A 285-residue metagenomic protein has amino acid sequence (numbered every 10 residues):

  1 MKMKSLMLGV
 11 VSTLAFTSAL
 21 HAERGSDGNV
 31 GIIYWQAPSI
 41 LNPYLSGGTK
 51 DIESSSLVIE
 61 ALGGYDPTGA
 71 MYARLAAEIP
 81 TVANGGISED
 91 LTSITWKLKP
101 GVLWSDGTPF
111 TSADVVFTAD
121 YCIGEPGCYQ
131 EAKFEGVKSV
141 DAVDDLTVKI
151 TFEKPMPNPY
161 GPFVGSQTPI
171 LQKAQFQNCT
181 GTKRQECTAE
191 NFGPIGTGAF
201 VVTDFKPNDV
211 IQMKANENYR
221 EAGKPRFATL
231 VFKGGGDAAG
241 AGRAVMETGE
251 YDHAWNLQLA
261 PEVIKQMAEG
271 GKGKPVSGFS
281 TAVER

Functional and structural regions predicted by a protein language model:
G9-T17: Bacterial N-terminal signal peptides
E23, F134, V263-V283: Ligand-binding "clamshell"
R24-G25, A132-C179, D204: Surface-exposed binding/hinge segments that line and control ligand-binding clefts or catalytic entry sites
D27-A37, A77, T92-K97, V115-T118 (+5 more regions): Short, well-ordered beta-strand elements
G31-S88, D120, I195: N-terminal lobe/hinge region of extracytoplasmic solute-binding protein
S56, D66-A70, S166-P225, T229: Gly/Pro-rich hinge or "lid" segments in bacterial periplasmic/extracellular proteins
I79-G127, V143, K149, G242-T248: Aromatic- and charge-enriched surface segment that lines or borders ligand/interaction sites
T188, E217-Q266, F279: Ligand-site clamp/hinge motif
